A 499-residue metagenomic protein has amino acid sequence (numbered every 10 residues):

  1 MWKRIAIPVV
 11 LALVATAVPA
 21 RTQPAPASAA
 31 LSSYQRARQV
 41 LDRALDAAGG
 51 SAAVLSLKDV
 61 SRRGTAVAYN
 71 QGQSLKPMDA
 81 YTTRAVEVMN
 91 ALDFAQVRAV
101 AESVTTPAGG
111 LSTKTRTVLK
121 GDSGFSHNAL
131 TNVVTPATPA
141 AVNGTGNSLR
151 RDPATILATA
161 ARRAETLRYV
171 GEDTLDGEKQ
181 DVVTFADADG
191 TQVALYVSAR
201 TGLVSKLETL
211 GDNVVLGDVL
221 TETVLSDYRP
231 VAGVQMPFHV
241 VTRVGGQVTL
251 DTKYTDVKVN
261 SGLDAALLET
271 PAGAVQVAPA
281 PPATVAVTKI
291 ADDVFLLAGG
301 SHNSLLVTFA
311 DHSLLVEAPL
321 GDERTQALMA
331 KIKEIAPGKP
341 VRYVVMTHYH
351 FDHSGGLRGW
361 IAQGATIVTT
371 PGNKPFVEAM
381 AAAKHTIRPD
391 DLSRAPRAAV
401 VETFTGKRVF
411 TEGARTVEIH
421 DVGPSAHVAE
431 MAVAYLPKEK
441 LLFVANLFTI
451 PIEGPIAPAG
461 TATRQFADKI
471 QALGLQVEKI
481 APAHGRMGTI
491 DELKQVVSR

Functional and structural regions predicted by a protein language model:
A6-T16: Bacterial N-terminal signal peptides
T22, D176-L268, A432-P437, V444-A445 (+2 more regions): Gly/Pro-enriched, hydrophobic low-complexity segments that function as extracytoplasmic propeptides/linkers
P26, L31-V40, D46, L111 (+6 more regions): Flexible, processing/modification-adjacent segments and terminal tails in exported/periplasmic/extracellular proteins
S32, Q39-V133, T166-G171, D322: N-terminal mature ectodomain segment of secretory-pathway/periplasmic proteins
D251-A310, R408: Zn-dependent metallo-beta-lactamase
T288-E334, M431-I450: Conserved beta-strand hairpin/beta-sheet module of binuclear metal-dependent hydrolase folds, prominently
E323-V368, A472-I480: Active-site metal-binding motif and surrounding structural segment of the metallo-beta-lactamase
F466-R499: Divalent-metal (often Zn2+) His-rich catalytic cores of metallo-beta-lactamase-fold enzymes
